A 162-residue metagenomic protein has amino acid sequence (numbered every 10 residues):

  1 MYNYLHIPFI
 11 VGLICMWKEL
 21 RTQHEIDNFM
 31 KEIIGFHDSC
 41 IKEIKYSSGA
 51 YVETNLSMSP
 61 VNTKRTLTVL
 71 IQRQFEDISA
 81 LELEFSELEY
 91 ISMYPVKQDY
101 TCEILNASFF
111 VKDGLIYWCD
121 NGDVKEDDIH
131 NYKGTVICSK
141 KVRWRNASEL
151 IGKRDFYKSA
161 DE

Functional and structural regions predicted by a protein language model:
F9-E162: Surface-exposed, interaction-prone regions used to assemble/regulate multi-protein complexes
